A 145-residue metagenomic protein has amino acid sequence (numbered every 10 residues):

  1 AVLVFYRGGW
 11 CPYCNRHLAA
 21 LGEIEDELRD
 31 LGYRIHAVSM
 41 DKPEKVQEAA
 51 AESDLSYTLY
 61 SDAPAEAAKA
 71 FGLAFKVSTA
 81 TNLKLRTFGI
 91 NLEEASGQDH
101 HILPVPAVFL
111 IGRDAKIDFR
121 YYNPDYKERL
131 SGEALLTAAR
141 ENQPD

Functional and structural regions predicted by a protein language model:
A1-L21: Short active-site neighborhood of thiol/selenol oxidoreductases, capturing the structured segment around
V2, G9, R34, S96 (+1 more regions): Conserved short-loop catalytic and cofactor-binding motifs
F5, V38, I111: Catalytic metal- and UDP-sugar-binding loop of GT-A-like glycosyltransferases, i.e., residues flanking the conserved
C11, P43, R129: Loop/helix-junction capping segments adjacent to catalytic residues or to phosphate/diphosphate-binding pockets
R16-A70: Structural microenvironment flanking redox-active thiols in thiol-disulfide oxidoreductases
D62-K127: Thiol/selenol-based redox catalytic cores and closely related redox-interacting motifs
Y126-N142: A short, polar/charged loop-to-alpha-helix boundary motif
